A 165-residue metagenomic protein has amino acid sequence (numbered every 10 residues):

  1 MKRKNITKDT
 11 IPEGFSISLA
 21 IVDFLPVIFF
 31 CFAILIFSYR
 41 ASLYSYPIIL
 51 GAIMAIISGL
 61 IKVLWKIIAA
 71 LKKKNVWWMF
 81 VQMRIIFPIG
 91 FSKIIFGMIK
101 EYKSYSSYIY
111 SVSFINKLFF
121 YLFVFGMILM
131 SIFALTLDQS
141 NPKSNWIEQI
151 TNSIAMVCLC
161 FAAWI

Functional and structural regions predicted by a protein language model:
M1-I56, V63-I165: Polytopic alpha-helical membrane-helix bundles and their juxtamembrane interface segments in multi-pass membrane
